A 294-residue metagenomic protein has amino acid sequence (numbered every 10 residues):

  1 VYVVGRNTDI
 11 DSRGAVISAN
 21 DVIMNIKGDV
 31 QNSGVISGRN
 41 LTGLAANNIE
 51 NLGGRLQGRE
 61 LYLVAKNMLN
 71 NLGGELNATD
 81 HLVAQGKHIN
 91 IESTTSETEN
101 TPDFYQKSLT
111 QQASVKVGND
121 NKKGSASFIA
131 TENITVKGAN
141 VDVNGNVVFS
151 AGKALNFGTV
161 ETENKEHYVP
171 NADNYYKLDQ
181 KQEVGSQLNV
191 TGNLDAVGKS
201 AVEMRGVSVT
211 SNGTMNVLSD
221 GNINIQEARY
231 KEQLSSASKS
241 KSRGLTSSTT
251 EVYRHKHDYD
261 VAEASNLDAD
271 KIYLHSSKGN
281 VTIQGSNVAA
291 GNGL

Functional and structural regions predicted by a protein language model:
V1-L294: Binding/recognition "hotspot" determinant
